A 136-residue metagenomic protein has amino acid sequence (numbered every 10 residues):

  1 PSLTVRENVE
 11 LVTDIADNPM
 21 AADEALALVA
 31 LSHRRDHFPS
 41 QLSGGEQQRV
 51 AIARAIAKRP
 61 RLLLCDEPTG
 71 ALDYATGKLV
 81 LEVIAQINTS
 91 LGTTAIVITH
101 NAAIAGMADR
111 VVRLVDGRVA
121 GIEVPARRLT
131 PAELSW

Functional and structural regions predicted by a protein language model:
L3-E10: Short coil-to-helix segment of the ABC ATPase nucleotide-binding domain corresponding to the Q-loop/switch region
E10, D17-R34: Conserved ABC ATPase "signature" region
F38-L42, E46-Q48: Conserved ABC ATPase signature
I52: Hydrophobic anchor residue at the start of the ABC signature
R59: Conserved catalytic motifs of ABC-family nucleotide-binding domains
L63-D66: Catalytic Walker B motif of ABC-type/P-loop ATPase nucleotide-binding domains
Y74-T76: Helix N-cap at the start of a conserved alpha-helix in ABC-type nucleotide-binding domains
